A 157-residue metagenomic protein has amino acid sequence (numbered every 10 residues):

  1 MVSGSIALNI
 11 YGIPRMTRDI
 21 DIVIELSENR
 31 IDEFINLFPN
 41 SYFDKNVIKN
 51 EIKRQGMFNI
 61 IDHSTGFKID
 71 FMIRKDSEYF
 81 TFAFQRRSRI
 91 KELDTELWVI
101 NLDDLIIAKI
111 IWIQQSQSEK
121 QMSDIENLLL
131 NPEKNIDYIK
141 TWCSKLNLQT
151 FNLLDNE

Functional and structural regions predicted by a protein language model:
M1-E157: Compositionally biased terminal segments of proteins
